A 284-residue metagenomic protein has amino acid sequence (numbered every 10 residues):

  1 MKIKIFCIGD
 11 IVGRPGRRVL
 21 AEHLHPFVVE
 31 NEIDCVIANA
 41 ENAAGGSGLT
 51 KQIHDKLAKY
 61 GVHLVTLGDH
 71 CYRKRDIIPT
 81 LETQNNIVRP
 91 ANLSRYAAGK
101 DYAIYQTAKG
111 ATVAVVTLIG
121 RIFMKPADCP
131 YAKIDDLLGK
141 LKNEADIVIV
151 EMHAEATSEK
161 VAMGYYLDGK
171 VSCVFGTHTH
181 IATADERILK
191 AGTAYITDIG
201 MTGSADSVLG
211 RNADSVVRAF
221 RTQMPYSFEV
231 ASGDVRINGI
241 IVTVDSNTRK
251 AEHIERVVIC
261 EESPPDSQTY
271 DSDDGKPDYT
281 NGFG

Functional and structural regions predicted by a protein language model:
M1-G284: Acidic, metal/ion-coordinating pockets
